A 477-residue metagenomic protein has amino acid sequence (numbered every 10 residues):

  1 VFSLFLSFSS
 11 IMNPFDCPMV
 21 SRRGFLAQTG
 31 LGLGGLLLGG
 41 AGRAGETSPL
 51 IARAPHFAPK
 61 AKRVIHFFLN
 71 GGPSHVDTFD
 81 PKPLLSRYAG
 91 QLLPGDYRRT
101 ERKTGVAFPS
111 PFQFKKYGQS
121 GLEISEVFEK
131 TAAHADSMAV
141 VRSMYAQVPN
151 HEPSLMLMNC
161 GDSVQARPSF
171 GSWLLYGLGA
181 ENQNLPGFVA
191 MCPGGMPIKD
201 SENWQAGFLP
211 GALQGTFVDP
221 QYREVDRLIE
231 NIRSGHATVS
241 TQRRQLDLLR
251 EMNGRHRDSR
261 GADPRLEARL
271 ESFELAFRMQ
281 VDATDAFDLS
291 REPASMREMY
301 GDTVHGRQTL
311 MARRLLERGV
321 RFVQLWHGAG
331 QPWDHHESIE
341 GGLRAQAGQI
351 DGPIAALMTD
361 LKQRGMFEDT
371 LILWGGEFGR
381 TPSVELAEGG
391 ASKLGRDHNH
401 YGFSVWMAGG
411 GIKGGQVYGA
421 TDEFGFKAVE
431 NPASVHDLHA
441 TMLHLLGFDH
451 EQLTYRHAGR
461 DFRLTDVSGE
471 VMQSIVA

Functional and structural regions predicted by a protein language model:
F2-A477: Ligand-binding pockets and gating/stacking loops
